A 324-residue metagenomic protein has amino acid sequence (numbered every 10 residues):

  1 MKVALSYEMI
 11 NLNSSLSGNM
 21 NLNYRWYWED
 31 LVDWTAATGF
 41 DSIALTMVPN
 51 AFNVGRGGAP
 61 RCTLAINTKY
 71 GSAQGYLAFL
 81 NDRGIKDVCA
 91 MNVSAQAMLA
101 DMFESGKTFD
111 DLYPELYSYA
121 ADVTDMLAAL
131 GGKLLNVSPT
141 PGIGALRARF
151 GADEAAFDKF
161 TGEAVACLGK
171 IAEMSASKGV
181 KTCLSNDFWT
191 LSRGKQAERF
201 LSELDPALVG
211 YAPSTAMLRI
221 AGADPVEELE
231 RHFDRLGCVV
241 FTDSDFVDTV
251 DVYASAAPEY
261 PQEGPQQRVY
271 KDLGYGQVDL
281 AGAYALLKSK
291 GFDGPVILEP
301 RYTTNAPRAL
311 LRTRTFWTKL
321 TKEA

Functional and structural regions predicted by a protein language model:
M1-K133, D158-K159, G169, A176 (+2 more regions): N-terminal pre-domain/capping segments
V3-Y7, I43-L45, D87-V93, L135-V137 (+4 more regions): Hydrophobic faces of well-ordered beta-strands that scaffold small-molecule active sites in alpha/beta enzyme cores
M9-G18, S42-I43, V165-Q277: Acidic/histidine-rich catalytic cores of soluble enzymes
L12-S14, N21-W26, T46-S72, A97-D101 (+6 more regions): Acidic-and-aromatic substrate-binding clefts and catalytic sites of carbohydrate-active enzymes
G58-P60, E104-K107, R149-A155, S255-R268: Short glycine/proline- and charge-enriched loop/turn segments that cap or connect secondary-structure elements
M126-A152, K178-D187, I297-L298: Active-site groove signature of glycoside hydrolases
A145-L168: Active-site cleft segment of glycoside hydrolase catalytic domains centered on the general acid/base Glu
Y275-S289: A short, acidic, amphipathic alpha-helical segment used as a generic capping/interface helix at domain edges
